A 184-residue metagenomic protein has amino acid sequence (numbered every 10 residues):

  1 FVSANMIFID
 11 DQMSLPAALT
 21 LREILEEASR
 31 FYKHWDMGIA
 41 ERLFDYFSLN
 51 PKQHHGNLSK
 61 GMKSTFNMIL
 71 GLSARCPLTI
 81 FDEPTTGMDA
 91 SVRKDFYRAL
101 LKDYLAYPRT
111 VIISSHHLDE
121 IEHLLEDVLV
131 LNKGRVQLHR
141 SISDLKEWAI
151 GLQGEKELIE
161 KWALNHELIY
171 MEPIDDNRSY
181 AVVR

Functional and structural regions predicted by a protein language model:
A4-F66: ABC-family P-loop ATPase nucleotide-binding domains
R75: Conserved catalytic motifs of ABC-family nucleotide-binding domains
T79-E83: Catalytic Walker B motif of ABC-type/P-loop ATPase nucleotide-binding domains
T86-M88: ABC ATPase nucleotide-binding domain "signature" loop
A90-V92: Helix N-cap at the start of a conserved alpha-helix in ABC-type nucleotide-binding domains
Y97-V183: ABC transporter nucleotide-binding domain
